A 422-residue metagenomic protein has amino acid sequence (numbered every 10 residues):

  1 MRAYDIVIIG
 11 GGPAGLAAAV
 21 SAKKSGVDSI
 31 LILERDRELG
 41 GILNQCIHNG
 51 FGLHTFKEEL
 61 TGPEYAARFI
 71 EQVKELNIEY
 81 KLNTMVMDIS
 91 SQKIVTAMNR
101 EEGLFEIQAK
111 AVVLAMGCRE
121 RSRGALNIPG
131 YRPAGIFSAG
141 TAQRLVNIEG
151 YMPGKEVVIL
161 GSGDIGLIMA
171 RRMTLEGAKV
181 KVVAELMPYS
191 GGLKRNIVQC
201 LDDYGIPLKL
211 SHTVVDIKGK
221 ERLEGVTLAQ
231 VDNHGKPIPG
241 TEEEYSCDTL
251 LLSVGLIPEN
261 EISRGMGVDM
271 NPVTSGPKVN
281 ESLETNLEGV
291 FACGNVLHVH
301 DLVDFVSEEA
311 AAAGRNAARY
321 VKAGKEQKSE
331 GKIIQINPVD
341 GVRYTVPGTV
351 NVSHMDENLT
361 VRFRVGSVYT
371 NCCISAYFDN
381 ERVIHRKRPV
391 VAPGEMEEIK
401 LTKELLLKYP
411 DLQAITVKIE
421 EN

Functional and structural regions predicted by a protein language model:
M1-I9, A67-E156, D232-G240, L251 (+1 more regions): FAD-binding core/adjacent interface of flavoenzyme oxidoreductases
Y4-R68, Q72, R144, P153-Q199: Beta1-alpha1 glycine-rich phosphate/pyrophosphate-binding loop at the start of Rossmann-like nucleotide-binding domains
I70-S90, V95-A97, T174-E261, E357-V390: A Rossmann-like FAD-binding core segment of flavoenzymes
L104-F105, A111-L208, T213-R222, G289 (+2 more regions): Predominantly flavin-linked oxidoreductase catalytic cores and closely associated redox partners
L114, I136-V146, T249-H300: FAD-site-proximal beta/loop scaffold in flavoenzymes
D304, A312, N316-R386: Mid-to-C-terminal Rossmann-like scaffold of FAD/NAD(P)H-dependent oxidoreductases
R362, G394-L406: Exposed aromatic-hydrophobic patches
I374, E404-N422: Short, aromatic- and glycine-rich surface loops/edge beta-strands on solvent-exposed regions
